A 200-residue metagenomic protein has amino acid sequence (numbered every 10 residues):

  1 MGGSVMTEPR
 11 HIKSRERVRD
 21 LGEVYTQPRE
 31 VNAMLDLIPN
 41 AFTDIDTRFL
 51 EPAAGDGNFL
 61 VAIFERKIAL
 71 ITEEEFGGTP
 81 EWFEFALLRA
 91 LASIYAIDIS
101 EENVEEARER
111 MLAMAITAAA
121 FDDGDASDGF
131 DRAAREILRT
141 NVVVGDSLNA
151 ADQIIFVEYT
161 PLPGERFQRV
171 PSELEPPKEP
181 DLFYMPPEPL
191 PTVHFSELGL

Functional and structural regions predicted by a protein language model:
G2-L200: SAM-dependent methyltransferase catalytic region
